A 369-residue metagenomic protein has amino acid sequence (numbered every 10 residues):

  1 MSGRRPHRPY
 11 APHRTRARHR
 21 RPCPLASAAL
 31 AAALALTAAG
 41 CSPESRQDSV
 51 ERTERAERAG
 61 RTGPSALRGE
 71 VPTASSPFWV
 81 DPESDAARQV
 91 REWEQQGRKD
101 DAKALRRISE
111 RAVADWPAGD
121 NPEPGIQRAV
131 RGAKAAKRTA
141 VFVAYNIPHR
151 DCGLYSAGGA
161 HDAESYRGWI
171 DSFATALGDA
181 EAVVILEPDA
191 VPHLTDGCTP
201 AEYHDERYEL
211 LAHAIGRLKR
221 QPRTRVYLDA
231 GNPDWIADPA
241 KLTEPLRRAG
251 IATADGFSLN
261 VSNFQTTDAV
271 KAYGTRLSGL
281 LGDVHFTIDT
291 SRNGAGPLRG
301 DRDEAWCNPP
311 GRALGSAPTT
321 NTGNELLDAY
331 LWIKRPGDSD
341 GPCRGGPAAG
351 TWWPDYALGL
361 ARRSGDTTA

Functional and structural regions predicted by a protein language model:
M1-S45: Secretory targeting and sorting signals
T37-R68: C-terminal region of N-terminal signal peptides and the immediate post-cleavage residues of exported proteins
P72-A176, A180, R335-G365: N-terminal carbohydrate-binding/catalytic regions of secreted carbohydrate-active enzymes
D81, D85-I108, P233-P354: Surface-exposed substrate-engagement region within the catalytic domains of secreted or surface-exposed extracellular
A114-D120, A129, L154-A163, D196-D205 (+3 more regions): Second-shell loop/turn segments in exported
R131-A135, A174-G178, I215-R223, E244-I251 (+1 more regions): Sec-exported extracytoplasmic/periplasmic mature domains
K137-V141, E181-I185, R223-Y227, A254-S258 (+2 more regions): Structural preference for beta-strand elements that scaffold enzyme active sites
G159-D179, P188-T224, G231, I236-A240: Active-site cleft segment of glycoside hydrolase catalytic domains centered on the general acid/base Glu
